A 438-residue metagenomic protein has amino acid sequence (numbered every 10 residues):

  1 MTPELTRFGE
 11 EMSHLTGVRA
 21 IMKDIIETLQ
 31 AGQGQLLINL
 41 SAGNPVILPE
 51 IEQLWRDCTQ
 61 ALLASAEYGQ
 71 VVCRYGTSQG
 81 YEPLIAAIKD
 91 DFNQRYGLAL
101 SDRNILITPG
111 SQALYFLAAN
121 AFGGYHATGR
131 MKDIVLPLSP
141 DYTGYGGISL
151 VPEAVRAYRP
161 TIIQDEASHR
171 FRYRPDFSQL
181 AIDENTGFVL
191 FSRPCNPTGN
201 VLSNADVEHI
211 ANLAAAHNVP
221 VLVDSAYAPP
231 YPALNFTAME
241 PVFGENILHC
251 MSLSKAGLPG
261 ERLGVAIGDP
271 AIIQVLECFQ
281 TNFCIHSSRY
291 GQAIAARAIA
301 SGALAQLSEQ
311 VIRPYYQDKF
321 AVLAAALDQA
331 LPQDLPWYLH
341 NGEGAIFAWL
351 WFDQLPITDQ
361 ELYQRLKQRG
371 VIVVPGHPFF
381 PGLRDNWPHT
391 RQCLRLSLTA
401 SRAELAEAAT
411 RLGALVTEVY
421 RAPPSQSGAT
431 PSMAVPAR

Functional and structural regions predicted by a protein language model:
T2-L5, E11-G110, E166-S178, I299 (+3 more regions): N-terminal small-domain helix-loop-helix segment of the aminotransferase-like
N39, Q310-A324, P336-F352: Conserved glycine-rich beta-strand-loop-beta hairpin in the small C-terminal domain of fold type I
S41, G268, W349-P356, V373-L415: Conserved PLP-binding active-site segment of the aspartate aminotransferase-like
G43-I47, Q112-A113, D141-G144, P194-P197 (+11 more regions): Short, solvent-exposed loop/turn segments at secondary-structure junctions
Q70-H217, L222-F243, L248, Y420-R438: Conserved core of the PLP fold type I
M131, L150, F243-Q317, Q329 (+1 more regions): Conserved core segment of the aminotransferase class I/II
L335-G370, P436-R438: Conserved PLP-binding catalytic core of the aspartate aminotransferase-like
